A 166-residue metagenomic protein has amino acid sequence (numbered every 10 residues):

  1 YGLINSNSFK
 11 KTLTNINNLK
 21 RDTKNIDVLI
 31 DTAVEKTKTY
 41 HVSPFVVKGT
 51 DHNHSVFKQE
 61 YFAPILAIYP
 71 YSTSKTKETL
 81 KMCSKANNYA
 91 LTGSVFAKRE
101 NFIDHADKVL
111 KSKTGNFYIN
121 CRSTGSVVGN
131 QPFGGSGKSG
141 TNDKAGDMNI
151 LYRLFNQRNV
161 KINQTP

Functional and structural regions predicted by a protein language model:
Y1, L13, N17, L151-F155: Generic detector of well-ordered alpha-helical segments enriched in charged/polar residues, highlighting helical
Y1-I4, S94-V95: Glycine- and other small-residue-rich loops at beta-strand/loop junctions that grip anionic moieties
N5-K11, D104-V109: Short glycine/threonine-rich loop-to-helix capping motif typified by GTGT followed within a few residues by an Asp-Pro
K10, N17-K24, K75: Long hydrophobic segments that form regular secondary structure
T12-L13, Q131: Generic non-transmembrane alpha-helix signal with a bias for helix starts/N-cap capping motifs
R21-A33: Short secondary-structure junctions
V34-T37, H41-P166: Conserved C-terminal structural/oligomerization subdomain of aldehyde/semialdehyde dehydrogenase
